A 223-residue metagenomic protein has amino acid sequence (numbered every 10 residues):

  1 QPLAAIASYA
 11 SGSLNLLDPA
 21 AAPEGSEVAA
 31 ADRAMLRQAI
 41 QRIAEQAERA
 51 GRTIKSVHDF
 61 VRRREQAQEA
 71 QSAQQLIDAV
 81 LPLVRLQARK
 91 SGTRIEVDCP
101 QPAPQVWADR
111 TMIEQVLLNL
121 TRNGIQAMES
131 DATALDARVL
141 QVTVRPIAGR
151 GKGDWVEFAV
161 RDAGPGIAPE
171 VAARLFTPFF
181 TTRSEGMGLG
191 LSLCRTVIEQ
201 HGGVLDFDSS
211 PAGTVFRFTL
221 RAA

Functional and structural regions predicted by a protein language model:
P2-E48: Histidine phosphotransfer helical core of two-component systems
R33, R37-I40, E69-L81: A conserved beta-strand-to-alpha-helix junction within the catalytic ATP-binding
A34, Q101-T111, G149: A short, conserved loop immediately preceding a beta-strand within the C-terminal catalytic
D78, R89, R94-P104, I147: Conserved catalytic submotifs in the C-terminal HATPase_c
W155, I167-F179: Short conserved segment of the HATPase_c
G190, C194: Short alpha-helical Gxxx[C/S/T] motif in the catalytic ATP-binding
V197-E199: Detector for a conserved hydrophobic position within an alpha-helical segment of the HATPase_c
